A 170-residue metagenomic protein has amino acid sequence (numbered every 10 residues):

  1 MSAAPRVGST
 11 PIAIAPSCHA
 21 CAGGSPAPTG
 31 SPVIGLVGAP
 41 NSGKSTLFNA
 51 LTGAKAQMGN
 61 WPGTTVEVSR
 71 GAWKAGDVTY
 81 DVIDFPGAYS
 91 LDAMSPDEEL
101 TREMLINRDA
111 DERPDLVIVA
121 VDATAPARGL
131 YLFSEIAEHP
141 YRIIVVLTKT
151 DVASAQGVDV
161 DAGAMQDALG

Functional and structural regions predicted by a protein language model:
S2-P96, R108, E112, E138: Conserved G1/Walker A P-loop phosphate-binding module
W73-D77, L100-G170: Conserved C-terminal guanine-recognition region of P-loop GTPase G domains, centered on the G4
